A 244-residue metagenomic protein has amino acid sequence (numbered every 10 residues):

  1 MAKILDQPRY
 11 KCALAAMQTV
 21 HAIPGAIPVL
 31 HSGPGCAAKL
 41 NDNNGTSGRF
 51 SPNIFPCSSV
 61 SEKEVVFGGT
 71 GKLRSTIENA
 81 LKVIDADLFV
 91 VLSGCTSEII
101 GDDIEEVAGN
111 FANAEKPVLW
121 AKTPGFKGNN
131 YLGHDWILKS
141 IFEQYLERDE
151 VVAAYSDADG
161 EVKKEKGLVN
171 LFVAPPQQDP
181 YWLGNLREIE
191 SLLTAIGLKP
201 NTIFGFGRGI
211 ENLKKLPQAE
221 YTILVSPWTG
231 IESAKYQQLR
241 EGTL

Functional and structural regions predicted by a protein language model:
M1-L244: An N-terminal assembly and electron-transfer interface module characteristic of large anaerobic redox and radical
